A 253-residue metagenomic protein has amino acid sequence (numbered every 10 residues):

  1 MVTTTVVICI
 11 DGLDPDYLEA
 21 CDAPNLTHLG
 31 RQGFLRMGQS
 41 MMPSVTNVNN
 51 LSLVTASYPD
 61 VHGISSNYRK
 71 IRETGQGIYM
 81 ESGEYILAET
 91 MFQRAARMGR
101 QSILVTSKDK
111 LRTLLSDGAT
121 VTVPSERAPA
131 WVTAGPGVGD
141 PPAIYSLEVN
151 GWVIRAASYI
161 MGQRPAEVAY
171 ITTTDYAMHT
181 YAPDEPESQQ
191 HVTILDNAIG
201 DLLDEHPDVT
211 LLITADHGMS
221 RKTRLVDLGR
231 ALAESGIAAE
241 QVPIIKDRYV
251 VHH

Functional and structural regions predicted by a protein language model:
V2-L18, L29, L53, A95 (+2 more regions): Beta-strand elements within well-structured catalytic alpha/beta cores of enzymes that handle phosphate/sulfate esters
V6-I10, R31-R36, V45-N50, N67-M80: Glycine-/proline-rich flexible loop or hinge segments
L18-D60: Short, structured active-site-proximal loop/turn typified by the sulfatase FGly-forming signature C/S-X-P-X-R
P24-N25, G118-T120, D184-E187, V226-R230: Short secondary-structure boundary/capping segments
L35, Q101, T210: Residue-level detector of anion-binding/catalytic polar loops
S44, R69-S82, A182, D208-H253: Secreted, luminal/periplasmic, and some membrane-associated catalytic domains that remodel anionic oxygen-ester
S52-A182, R248-H253: His/Asp/Glu-rich, glycine-adjacent segments that coordinate divalent cations and/or stabilize oxyanion chemistry on
T180-D196: Active-site-proximal segments of metal-dependent phosphoesterases and phosphodiesterases across multiple
